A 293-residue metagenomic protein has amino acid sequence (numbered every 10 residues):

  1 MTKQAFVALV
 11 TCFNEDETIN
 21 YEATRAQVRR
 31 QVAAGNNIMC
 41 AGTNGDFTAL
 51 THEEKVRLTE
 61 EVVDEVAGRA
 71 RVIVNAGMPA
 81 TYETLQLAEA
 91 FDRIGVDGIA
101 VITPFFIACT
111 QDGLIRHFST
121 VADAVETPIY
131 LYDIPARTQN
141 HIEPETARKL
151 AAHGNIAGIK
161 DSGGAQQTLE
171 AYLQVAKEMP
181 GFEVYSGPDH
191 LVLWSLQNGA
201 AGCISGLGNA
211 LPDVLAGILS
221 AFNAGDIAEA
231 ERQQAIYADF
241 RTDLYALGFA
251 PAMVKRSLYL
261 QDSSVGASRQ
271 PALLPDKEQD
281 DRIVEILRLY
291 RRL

Functional and structural regions predicted by a protein language model:
T2-H141: Active-site beta->alpha loop and helix N-cap motifs at the rims of alpha/beta catalytic domains
Q4-C12, A34-G35, A90, N198-A200 (+1 more regions): C-terminal alpha-helical cap/extension of soluble enzyme domains
Y21, R25-V28, P144, K277-L287: Short, amphipathic alpha-helical "lid/cap" segments that border enzyme active or binding sites
T24, K55, T59, T84 (+5 more regions): A general structural signal for well-ordered alpha-helical segments in protein cores
A34, E65-R69, I94, A124 (+5 more regions): Alpha-helix C-cap/termination motif
A124, R137-A238, Y245: Catalytic alpha/beta core domains of metabolic enzymes, predominantly
D133, N155, R269-Q270: Glycine-rich phosphate-binding "P-loop"
